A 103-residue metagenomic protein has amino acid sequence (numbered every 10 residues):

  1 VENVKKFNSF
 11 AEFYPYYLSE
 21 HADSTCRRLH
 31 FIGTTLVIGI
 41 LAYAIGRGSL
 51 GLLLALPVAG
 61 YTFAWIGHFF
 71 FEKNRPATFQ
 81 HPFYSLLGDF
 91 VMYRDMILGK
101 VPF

Functional and structural regions predicted by a protein language model:
E2-Y17, K73-F103: Membrane-proximal soluble regions of multi-pass membrane proteins
F10-I32: Membrane interfacial helix-start motif at the N-side
L29-Y43: Core segments of transmembrane alpha-helices that mediate helix-helix packing or line hydrophobic substrate/ligand
L41-A44, G67, M96: Structural signal for membrane-spanning alpha-helices in multi-pass inner-membrane proteins, emphasizing helix cores
A42-L54: Helix-coil boundary and interhelical linker segments in multi-pass alpha-helical membrane proteins
V58-E72: Transmembrane alpha-helical segments that form the membrane-embedded catalytic/substrate-channel core of multi-pass
